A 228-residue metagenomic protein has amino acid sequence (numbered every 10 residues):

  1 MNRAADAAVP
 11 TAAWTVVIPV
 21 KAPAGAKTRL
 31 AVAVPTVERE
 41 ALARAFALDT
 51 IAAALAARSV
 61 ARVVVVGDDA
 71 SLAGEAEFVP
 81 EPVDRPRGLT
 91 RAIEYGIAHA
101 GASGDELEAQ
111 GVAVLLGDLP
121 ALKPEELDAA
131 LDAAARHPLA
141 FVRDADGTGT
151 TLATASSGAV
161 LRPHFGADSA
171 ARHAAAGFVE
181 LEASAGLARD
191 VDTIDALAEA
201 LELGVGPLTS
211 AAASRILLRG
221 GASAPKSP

Functional and structural regions predicted by a protein language model:
M1-L30: N-terminal nucleotide-binding beta1-loop-alpha1 segment
L30-E38, V79-P80: Short glycine-enriched, charge-decorated loop/helix-capping segments at active-site entrances that position
A43-V60: A short, N-terminal amphipathic alpha-helix
L55-F78: Acidic donor-binding segment of Leloir-type glycosyltransferases
G74-G111, S169-R172: Short phosphate-binding loop-to-helix
A100-A135: GT-A fold catalytic core of metal-dependent nucleotide-sugar glycosyltransferases, centered on the diacidic
A121-L203, K226-P228: Conserved core of the sugar-phosphate nucleotidyltransferase
P207-P228: Charge-dense polyanion-binding interfaces
